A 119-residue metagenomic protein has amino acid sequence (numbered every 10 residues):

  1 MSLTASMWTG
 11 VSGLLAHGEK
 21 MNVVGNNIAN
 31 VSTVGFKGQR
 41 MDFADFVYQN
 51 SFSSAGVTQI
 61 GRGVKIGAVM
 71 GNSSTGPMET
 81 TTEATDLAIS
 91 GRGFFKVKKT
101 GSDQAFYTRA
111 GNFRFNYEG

Functional and structural regions predicted by a protein language model:
M1-R62, I66-V69, M78, E83: Short, compositionally biased, intrinsically disordered N-terminal export/targeting signals, typified by the non-Sec
Q49-G119: Small-polar (Ser/Thr/Gly)-enriched, low-hydrophobicity segments that adopt extended beta-strand/coil conformations
